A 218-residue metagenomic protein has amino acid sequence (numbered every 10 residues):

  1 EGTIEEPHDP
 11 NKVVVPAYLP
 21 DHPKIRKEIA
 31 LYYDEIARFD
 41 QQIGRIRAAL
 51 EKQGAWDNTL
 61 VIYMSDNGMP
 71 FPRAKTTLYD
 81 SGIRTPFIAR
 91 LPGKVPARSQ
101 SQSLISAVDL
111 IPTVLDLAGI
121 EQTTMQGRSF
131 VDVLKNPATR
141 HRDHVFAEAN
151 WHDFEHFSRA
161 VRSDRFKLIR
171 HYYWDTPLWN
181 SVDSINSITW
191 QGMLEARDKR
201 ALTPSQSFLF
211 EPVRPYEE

Functional and structural regions predicted by a protein language model:
E1-I111, L115-T124, A160, D175-Y216: Active-site-proximal cap/lid insertion segments
L60-S65, V145-N150, I169-R170: Short beta-strand segments
M69-P72, P137-D143: Secretory-pathway/luminal and periplasmic proteins that interact with or process carbohydrate-rich
L91, R128, A149-N150, Y172: Residues at the C-termini of beta-strands that transition into short coil/loop
P96-Q102, I120-V131, R140-A147, I169: Acidic/polar loop patches that form or flank catalytic/metal-binding clefts of enzymes that bind anionic ligands
A107, G127-R128, F154: Conserved glycosyltransferase catalytic-site signature
H156-S158: Short, acidic/polar N-cap/turn motifs at the starts of alpha helices
S163-K167: Beta-strand-turn-beta hairpins that frame and shape the catalytic cleft of phosphate-ester-processing enzymes
